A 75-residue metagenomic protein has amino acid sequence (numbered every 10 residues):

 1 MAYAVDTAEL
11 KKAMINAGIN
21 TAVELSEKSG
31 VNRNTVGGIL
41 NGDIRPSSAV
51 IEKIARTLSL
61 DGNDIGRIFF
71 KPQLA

Functional and structural regions predicted by a protein language model:
M1-A4, A13, R56, G66-A75: Short, charged recognition helix plus adjacent turn of helix-turn-helix-like nucleic-acid-binding domains
M1-V23: A short, Lys/Arg-rich alpha-helix, primarily the initiator
I15, N41-D43, F70: Residue-level detection of the helix-turn-helix DNA-binding "recognition helix"
I19-G38: Short alpha-helical DNA-recognition segment
N32, D43, L58, P72: The DNA-recognition helices of helix-turn-helix-type DNA-binding domains
N32-T35, S47, D61: Short coil turns linking two alpha-helices in DNA-binding domains
D43-A49: Short, solvent-exposed alpha-helical "recognition" segments
A49-D64: DNA major-groove recognition helix of helix-turn-helix/homeodomain DNA-binding modules
